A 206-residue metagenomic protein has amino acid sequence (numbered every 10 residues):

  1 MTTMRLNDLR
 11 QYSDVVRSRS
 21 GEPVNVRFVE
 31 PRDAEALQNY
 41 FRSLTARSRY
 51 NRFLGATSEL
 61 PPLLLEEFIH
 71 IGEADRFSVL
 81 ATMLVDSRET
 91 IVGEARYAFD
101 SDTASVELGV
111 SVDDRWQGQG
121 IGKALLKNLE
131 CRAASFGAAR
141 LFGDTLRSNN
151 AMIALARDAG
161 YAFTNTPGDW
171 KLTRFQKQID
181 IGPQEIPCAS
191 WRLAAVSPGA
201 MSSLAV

Functional and structural regions predicted by a protein language model:
M1-V206: Long, contiguous binding/interaction regions
